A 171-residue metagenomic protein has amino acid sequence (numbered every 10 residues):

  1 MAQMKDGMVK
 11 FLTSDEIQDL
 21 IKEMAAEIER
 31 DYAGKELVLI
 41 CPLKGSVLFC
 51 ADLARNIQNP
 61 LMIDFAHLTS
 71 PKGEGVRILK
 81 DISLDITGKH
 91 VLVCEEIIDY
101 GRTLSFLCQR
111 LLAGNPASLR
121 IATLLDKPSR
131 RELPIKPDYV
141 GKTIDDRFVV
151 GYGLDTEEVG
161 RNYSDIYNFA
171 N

Functional and structural regions predicted by a protein language model:
M1-N171: PRPP-associated nucleotide enzymes
